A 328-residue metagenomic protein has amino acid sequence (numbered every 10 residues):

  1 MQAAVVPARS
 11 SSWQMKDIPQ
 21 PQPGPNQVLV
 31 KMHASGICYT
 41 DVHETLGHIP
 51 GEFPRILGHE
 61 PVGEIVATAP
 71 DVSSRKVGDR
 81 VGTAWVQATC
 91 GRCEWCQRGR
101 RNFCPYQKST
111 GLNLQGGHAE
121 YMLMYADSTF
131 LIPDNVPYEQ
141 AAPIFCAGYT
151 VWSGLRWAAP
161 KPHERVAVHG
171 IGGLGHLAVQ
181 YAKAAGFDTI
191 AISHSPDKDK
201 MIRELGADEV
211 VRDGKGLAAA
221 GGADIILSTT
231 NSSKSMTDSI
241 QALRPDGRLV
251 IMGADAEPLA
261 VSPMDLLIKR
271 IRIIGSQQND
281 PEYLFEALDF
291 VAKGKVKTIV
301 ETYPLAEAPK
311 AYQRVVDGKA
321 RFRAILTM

Functional and structural regions predicted by a protein language model:
M1, T237, P281-M328: C-terminal hydrophobic helical "lid"/dimerization subdomain of Rossmann-like NAD(P)H-dependent oxidoreductases
M1-E64, M124, V210, T327-M328: Short N-terminal strand-loop motif that marks the start of NAD(P)H/FAD-dependent oxidoreductase cofactor-binding domains
P21-S35, H48-E94, S128, P133-E139: Glycine-rich beta-strand-centered segment in the early N-terminal region that forms part of a ligand/cofactor-binding
T89-H169: NAD(P)H dinucleotide-binding glycine-rich loop of Rossmann-like/cofactor-binding domains, especially the beta1-alpha1
R165-I171, K183-D238: Adenosine-nucleotide cofactor-binding segment
G175-H176: N-terminal Rossmann-fold NAD(P) dinucleotide-binding loop
L243-P245: Helix-to-beta-strand junctions that scaffold the AdoMet/dcAdoMet cofactor pocket in Class I SAM-dependent enzymes
A254-K269, E282-A287: Rossmann-fold NAD(P)-binding glycine/threonine-rich loop
